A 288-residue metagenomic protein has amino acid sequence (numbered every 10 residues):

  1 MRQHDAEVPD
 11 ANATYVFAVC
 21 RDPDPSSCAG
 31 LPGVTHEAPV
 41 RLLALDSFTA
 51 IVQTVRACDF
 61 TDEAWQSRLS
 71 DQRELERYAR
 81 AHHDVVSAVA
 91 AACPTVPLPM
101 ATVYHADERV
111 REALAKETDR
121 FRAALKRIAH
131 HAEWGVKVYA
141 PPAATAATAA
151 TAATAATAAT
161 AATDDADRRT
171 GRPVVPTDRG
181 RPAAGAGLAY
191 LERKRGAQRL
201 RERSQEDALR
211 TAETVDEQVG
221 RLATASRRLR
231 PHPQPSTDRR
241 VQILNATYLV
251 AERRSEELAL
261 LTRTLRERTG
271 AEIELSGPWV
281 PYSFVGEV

Functional and structural regions predicted by a protein language model:
M1-A150, A159-V288: An interfacial alpha-helical scaffold signature
